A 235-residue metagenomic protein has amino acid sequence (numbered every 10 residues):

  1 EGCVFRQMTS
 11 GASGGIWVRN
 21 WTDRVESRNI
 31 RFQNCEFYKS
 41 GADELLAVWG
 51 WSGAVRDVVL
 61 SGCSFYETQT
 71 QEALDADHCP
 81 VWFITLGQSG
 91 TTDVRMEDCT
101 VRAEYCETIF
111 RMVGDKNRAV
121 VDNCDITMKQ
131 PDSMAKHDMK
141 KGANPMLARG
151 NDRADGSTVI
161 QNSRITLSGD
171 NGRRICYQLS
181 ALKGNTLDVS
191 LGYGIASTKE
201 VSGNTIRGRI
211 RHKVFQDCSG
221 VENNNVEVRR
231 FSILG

Functional and structural regions predicted by a protein language model:
E1, S27-F32, V55-S61, T91-D98 (+8 more regions): All-beta strand scaffolds that present successive hydrophobic residues in beta-strands
T9-I16, F37-V48, T68-V81, S89 (+6 more regions): Short glycine/acidic-rich loop motifs that flank beta-strands on beta-rich extracellular proteins
G11, D23-E26, G53-V55, Q71-D75 (+3 more regions): Short, solvent-exposed loop/turn segments that connect beta-strands within catalytic domains and beta-strand-rich
V18-V25, G50-S52, T85-Q88, M112 (+1 more regions): Extracellular beta-strand-rich solenoid/capping regions of secreted or surface-exposed proteins that bind or remodel
